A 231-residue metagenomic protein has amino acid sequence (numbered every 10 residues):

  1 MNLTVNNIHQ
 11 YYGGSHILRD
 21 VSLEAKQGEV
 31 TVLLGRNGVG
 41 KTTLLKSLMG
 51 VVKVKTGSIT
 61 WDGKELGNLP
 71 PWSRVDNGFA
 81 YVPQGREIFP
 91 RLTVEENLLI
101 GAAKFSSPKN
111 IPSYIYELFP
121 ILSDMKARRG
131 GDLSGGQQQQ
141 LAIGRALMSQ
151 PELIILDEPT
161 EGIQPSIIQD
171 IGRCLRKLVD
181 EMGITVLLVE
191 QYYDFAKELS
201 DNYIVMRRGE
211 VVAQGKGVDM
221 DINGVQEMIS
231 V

Functional and structural regions predicted by a protein language model:
L3-V5, L18: Conserved structural motif at the start of ABC-family nucleotide-binding domains
L34-R36: The feature captures the beta-strand-to-loop junction immediately N-terminal to the Walker
M49: Helix-to-loop junction immediately C-terminal to a conserved catalytic motif
K53, E65-R86, P112, D124-A127 (+1 more regions): ABC ATPase NBD coupling module
G57-E65, N77, N110-I111, E117 (+1 more regions): Conserved ABC transporter NBD signature motif
R129-L133, Q137: Conserved ABC ATPase signature
A146-L147: ABC ATPase C-loop
Q169-M182: Helical segment within the ABC ATPase nucleotide-binding domain
